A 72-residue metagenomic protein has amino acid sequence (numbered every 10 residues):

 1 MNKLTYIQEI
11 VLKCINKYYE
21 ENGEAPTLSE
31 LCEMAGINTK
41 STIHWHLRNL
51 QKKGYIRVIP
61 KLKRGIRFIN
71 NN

Functional and structural regions predicted by a protein language model:
M1-I10: Short, Lys/Arg-enriched anionic-surface-contact patches
T5, N22, K61-N72: Short, cationic-aromatic polyanion-contact patches
I10-K17: Pre-recognition alpha-helix immediately N-terminal to the DNA-recognition helix within helix-turn-helix or winged-helix
K17, R48-N49: Alpha-helical DNA-recognition elements
K17-G23: Short helix-capping/hinge SLiMs at alpha-helix to coil transitions
A25-I37: A short alpha-helical element within helix-turn-helix/winged-helix DNA-binding domains across DNA-binding proteins
T42-I43: Helix-turn-helix DNA-binding helix
Q51-I59: A short, conserved structural fragment
